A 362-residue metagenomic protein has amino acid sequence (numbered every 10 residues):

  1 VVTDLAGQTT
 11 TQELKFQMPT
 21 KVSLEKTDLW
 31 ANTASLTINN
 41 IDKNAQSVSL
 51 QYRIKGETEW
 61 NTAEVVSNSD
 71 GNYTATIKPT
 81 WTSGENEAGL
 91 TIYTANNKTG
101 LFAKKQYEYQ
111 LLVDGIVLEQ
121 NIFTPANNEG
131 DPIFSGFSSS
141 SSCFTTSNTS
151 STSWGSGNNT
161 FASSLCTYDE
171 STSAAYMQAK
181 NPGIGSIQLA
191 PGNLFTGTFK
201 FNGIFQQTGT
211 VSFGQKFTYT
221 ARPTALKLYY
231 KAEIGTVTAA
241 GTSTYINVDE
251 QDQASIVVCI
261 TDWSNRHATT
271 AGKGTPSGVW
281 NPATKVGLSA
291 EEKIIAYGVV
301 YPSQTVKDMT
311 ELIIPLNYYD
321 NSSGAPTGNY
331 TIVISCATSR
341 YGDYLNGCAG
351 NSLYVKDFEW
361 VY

Functional and structural regions predicted by a protein language model:
V2-Q8, D114-V117, Y341-Y344: Short, solvent-exposed loop/turn segments at the edges of extracellular beta-sandwich modules
N32-T37, R222-L226: Structural beta-strand segments of beta-rich domains
N39-T62, D252, P326-T327: Solvent-exposed loop/turn segments flanking beta-strands in beta-repeat/beta-sandwich domains
Y73-Q106, V211-F217, T310-G324, G342-L345: Signal that preferentially marks extracellular ectodomain short beta-strand elements of beta-sandwich modules
V113, W263-H267, A271-Y362: Terminal, low-complexity interaction segments
I116-N159, D169: Extracellular carbohydrate-recognition regions
T167-I187: Short carbohydrate-recognition loop motifs
G192-T269: Extracellular-facing segments of soluble proteins and assemblies that are Gly/Ser/Thr-biased and enriched in aromatics
